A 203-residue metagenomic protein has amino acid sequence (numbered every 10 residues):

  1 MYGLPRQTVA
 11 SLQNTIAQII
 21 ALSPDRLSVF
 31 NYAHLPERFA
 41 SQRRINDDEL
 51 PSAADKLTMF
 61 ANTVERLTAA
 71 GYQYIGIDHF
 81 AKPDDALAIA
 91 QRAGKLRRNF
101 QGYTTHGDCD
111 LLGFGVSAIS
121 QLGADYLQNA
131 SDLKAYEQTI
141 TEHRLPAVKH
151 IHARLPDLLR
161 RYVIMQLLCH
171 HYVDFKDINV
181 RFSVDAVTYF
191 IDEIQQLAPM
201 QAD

Functional and structural regions predicted by a protein language model:
M1-V187: C-terminal scaffold of the Radical SAM
A70, A202-D203: Alpha-helix C-caps/helix-loop-beta hinges
D185-A202: Short amphipathic alpha-helical interaction segments
